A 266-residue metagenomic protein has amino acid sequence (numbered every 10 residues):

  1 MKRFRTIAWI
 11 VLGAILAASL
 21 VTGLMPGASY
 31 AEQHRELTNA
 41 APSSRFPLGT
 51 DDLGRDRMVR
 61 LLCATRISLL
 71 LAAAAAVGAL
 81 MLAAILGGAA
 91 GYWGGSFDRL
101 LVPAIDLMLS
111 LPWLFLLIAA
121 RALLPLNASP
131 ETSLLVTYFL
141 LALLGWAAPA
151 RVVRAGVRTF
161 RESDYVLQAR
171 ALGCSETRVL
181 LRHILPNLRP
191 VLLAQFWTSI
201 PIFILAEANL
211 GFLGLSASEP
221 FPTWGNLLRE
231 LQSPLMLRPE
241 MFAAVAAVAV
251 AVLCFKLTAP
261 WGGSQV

Functional and structural regions predicted by a protein language model:
M1-A31, A104, L188-R189, L253: N-terminal signal-anchor/first transmembrane alpha helix
T22-M25, L71-D106, I118, L257-P260: Transmembrane-helix boundary motif in ABC transporter permease subunits
P47, Y92, L101-R151, A155-T159: Generic hydrophobic transmembrane alpha-helix motif, especially the helices
R66-L82, T177-N209: Transmembrane alpha-helices
L117-I118, A122, T137, F212 (+1 more regions): Hydrophobic alpha-helical transmembrane segments of polytopic membrane proteins
I118, L123, Y138, L192-L227: Non-cytoplasmic
L126-P130, L144, P190, A194-T198 (+1 more regions): C-terminal transmembrane helix and the adjacent membrane-cytosol boundary/short C-terminal tail of inner/organellar
